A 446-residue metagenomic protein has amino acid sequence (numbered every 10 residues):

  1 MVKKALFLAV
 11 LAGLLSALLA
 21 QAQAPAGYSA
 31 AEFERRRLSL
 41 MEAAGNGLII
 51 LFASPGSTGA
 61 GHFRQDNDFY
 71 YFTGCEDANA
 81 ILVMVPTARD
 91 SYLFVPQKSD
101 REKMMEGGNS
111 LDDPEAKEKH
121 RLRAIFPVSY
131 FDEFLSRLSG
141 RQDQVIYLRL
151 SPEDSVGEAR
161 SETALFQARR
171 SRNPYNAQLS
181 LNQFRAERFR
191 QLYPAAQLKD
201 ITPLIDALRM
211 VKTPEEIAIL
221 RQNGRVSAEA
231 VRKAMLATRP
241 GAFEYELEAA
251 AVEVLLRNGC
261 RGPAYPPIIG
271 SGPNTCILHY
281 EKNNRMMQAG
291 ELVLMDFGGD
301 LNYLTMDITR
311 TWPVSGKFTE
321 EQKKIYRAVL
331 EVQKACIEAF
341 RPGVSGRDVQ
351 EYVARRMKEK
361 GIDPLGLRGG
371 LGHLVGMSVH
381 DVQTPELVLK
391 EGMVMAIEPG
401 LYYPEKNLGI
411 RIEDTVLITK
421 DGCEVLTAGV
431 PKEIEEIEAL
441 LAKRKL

Functional and structural regions predicted by a protein language model:
M1-L8: Bacterial N-terminal signal peptides that target proteins for export
V2, Q21-L446: Active-site neighborhoods and metal-handling regions in enzymes and metal-associated proteins
L8-A17: Bacterial N-terminal signal peptides
